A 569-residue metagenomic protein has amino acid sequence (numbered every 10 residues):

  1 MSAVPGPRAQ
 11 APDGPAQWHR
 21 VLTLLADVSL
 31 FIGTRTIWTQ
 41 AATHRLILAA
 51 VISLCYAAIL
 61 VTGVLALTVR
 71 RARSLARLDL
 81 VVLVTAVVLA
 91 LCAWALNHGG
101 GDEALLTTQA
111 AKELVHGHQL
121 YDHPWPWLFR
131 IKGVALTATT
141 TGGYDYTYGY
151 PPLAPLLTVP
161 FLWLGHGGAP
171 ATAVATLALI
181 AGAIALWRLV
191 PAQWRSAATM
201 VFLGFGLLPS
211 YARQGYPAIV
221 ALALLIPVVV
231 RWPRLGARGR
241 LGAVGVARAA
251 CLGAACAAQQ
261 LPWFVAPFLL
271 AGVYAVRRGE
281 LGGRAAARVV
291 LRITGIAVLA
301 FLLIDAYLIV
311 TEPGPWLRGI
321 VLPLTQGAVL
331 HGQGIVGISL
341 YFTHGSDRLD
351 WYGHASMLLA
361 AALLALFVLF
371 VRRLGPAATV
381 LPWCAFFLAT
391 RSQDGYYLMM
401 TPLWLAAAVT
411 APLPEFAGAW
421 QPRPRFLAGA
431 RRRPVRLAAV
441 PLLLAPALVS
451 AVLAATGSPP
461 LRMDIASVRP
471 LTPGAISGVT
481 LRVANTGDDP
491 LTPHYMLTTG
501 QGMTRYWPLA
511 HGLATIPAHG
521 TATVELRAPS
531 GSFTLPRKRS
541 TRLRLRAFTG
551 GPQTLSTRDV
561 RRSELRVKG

Functional and structural regions predicted by a protein language model:
M1-D13, G418-P422, F426, A438-P446 (+3 more regions): Short, intrinsically disordered terminal tails adjacent to the first/last structured region
S2-V81, L89-V229, P233-R238, V276-D394 (+4 more regions): Primarily membrane-embedded glycan-assembly and transfer machineries that use lipid-linked glycans
L80-C92, L427-T456: Internal/C-terminal transmembrane anchor helices
V246, A250-A275, L303, T390-Y396: Transmembrane helices and adjacent periplasmic/lumenal helix-loop junctions of polyprenol-phosphate-dependent
M400-L413: Transmembrane alpha-helices of multi-pass inner-membrane enzymes
H494-T498, F533-L555: Short, aromatic- and glycine-rich surface loops/edge beta-strands on solvent-exposed regions
G502-G512: Short beta-strand and strand-turn-strand segments in soluble, beta-rich domains
G551-G569: Short beta-strand elements
